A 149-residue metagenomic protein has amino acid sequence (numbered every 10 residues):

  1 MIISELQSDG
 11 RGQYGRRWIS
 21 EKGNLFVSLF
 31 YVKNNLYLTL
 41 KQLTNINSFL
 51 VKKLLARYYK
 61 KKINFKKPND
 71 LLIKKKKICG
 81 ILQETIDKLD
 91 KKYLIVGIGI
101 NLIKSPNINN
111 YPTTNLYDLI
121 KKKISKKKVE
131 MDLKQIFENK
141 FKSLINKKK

Functional and structural regions predicted by a protein language model:
M1-D9, Q13, R17: Flexible, acidic active-site loops/lids enriched in D/E/S/T/G that coordinate Mg2+ and/or position polar
S4, I63-K67: General beta-strand structural signal in soluble alpha/beta enzymes
L6, Y31-K33, I120: Short, histidine-centered active-site or binding-site loop motifs used for metal coordination, general acid-base
R11-R16, N24, I81, I98-I100: Gly/Ser/Thr-rich helix-start
Q13-N35, L43-T44: DPxDG-like acidic metal-binding loop motif
N35-L36, K41-I63, I73-K149: Long, positively charged amphipathic alpha-helical accessory segments at protein N-termini or as interdomain linkers
